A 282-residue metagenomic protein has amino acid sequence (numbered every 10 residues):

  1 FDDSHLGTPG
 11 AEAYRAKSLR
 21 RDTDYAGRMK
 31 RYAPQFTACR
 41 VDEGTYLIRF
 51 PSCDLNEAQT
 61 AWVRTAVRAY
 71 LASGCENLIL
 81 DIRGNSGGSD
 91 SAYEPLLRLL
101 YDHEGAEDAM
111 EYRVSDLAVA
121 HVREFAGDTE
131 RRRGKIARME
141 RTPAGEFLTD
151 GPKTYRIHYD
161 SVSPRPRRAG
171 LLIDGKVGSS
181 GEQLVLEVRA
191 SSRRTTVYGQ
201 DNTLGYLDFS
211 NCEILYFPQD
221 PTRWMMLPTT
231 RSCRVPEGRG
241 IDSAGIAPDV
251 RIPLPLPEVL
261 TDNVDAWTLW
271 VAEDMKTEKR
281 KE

Functional and structural regions predicted by a protein language model:
F1-R113, A120-G127, R168, R194 (+4 more regions): Flexible, low-complexity junctional segments that flank or bridge functional domains
S91-V259, W270: Conserved acidic, small-residue-rich alpha-beta core segments centered on
